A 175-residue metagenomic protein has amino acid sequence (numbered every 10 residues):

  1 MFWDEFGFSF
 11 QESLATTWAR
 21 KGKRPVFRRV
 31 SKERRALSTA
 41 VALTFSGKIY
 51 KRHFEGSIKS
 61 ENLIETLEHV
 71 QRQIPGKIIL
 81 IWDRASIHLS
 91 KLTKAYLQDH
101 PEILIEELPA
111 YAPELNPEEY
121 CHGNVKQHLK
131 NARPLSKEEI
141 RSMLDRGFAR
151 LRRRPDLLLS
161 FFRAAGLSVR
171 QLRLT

Functional and structural regions predicted by a protein language model:
M1-E68, G166-T175: Extended, low-complexity cationic-aromatic segments
M1-W3, I79-W82, E107-P109, F162: Short beta-strand segments
E5-S9, T44-I49, A85-H88, Y111-P113 (+2 more regions): Short, solvent-exposed loop/turn segments at secondary-structure junctions
F6, E55, I103, P109-Y111: Short, solvent-exposed coil/turn elements at secondary-structure transition points
Q11, S60-E107: RNase H-like DDE/DDD metal-dependent nuclease/strand-transfer catalytic core used by mobile genetic elements
A15-W18, T93-L97, Y120-H122: Short, glycine/charged-enriched secondary-structure capping and boundary segments
A36-S38, D83-R84, K91, E106-K130 (+1 more regions): RNase H-like two-metal-ion nuclease catalytic core shared by retroviral integrases and related mobile-element nucleases
E118-T175: C-terminal anion-handling pockets and recognition modules
